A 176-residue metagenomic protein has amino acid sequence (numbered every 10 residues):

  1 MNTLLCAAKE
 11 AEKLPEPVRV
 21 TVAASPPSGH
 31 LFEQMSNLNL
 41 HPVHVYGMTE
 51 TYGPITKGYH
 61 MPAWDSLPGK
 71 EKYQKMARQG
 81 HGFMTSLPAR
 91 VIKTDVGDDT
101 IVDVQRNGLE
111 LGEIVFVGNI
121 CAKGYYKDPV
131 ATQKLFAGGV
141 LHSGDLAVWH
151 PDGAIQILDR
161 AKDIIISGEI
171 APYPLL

Functional and structural regions predicted by a protein language model:
M1, Q34, Y46-G47, I120 (+2 more regions): Tryptophan-centric aromatic hotspots in well-structured domains and transmembrane helices
L4-Q74, P88: Gly/Ser/Thr-rich phosphate-binding loop
E12-L14, H81-F83, R106-G108, I157: Solvent-exposed alpha-helices and their adjacent loops that cap or buttress functional pockets in soluble metabolic
R19-A23, G80, I114: Extended hydrophobic secondary-structure segments that form protein cores and membrane-embedded regions
A24, G47, G80, D145 (+1 more regions): Active-site glycine-centered loops adjacent to acidic/histidine catalytic or metal-binding residues that shape
Y73, A77-F83, V104-Q105, L135-G138: Short Gly/Pro-enriched turn/cap motifs at secondary-structure boundaries
G82, P88-V115, V148-D152: Conserved beta-loop-beta connector loops within the AMP-binding
L109, E113-L175: Conserved ATP-binding/catalytic segment of the ANL
